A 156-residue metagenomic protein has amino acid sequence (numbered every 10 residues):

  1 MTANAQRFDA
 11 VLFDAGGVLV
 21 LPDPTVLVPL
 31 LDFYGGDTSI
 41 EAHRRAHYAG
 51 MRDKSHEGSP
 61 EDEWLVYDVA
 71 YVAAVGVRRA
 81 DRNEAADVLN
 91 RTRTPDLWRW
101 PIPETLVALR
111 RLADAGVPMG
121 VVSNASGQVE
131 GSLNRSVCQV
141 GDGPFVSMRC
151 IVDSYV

Functional and structural regions predicted by a protein language model:
M1-A3, L109, V140-D142: Short, flexible, glycine/charge-rich loop motifs used to bind or transfer phosphoryl groups or to couple energy/partner
N4-V107, D114-A115, G127-G131: N-terminal helical cap/lid subdomain that shapes the substrate entry/recognition surface in HAD-like hydrolases
F8, L109, V146-M148: Core-facing hydrophobic residues within beta-strands of well-ordered domains
V107-R110, V122: Compositionally biased, intrinsically disordered low-complexity regions
G120-V122, S126-V156: Substrate-recognition "cap/lid" segment bordering the active-site pocket of phosphatases
